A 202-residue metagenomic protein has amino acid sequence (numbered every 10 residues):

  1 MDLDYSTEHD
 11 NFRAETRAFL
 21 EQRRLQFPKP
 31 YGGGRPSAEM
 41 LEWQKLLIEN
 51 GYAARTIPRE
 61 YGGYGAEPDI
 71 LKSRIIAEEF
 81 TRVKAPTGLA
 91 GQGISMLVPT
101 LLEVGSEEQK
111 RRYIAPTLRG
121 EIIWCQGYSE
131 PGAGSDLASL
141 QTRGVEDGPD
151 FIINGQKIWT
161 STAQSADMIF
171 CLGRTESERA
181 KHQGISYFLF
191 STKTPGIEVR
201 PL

Functional and structural regions predicted by a protein language model:
M1-G91, R111-R119: Amphipathic, small/basic residue-rich leader segments at the start of a protein or domain
H9, L20, S106, G155 (+1 more regions): Residue-level signal for inorganic ion chemistry
G88-E108, G134: N-terminal glycine-rich flavin-associated loop
Y113, L140, I158, R200-L202: Short beta-alpha junctions and helix-cap segments that line functional grooves
G120-Y128, L172: A short, Trp-centered hydrophobic/proline-enriched beta-strand micro-motif
G132-L140: Active-site-adjacent elements of ketosynthase-type condensing enzymes
T142-V145: A structural signal for short hydrophobic beta-strand segments in well-ordered beta-sheet cores
D150, N154-R200: A short core secondary-structure module
